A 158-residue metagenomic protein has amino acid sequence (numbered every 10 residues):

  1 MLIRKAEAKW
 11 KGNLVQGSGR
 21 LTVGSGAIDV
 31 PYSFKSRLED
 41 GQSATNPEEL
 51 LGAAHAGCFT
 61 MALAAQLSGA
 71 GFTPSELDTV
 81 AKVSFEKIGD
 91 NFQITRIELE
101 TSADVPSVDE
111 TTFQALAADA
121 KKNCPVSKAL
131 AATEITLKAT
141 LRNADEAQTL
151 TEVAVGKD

Functional and structural regions predicted by a protein language model:
M1-A53, T60-D158: Extended beta-strand/beta-hairpin segments
